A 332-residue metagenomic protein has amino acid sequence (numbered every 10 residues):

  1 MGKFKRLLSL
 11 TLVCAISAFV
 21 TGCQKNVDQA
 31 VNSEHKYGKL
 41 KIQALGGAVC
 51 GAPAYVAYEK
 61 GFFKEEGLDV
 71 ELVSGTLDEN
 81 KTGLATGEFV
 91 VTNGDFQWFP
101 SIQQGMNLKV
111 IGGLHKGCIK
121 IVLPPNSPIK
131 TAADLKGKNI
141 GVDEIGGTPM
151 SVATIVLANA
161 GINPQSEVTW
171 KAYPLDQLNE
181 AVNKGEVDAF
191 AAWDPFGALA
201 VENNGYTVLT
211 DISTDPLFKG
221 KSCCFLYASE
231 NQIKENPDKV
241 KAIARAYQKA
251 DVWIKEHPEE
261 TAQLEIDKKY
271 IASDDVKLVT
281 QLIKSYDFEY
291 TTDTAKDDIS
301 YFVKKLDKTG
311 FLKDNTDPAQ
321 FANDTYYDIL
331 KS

Functional and structural regions predicted by a protein language model:
M1-K39, L330-S332: Short, low-complexity disordered leader/linker segments with a strong preference for bacterial N-terminal type II
D28-Q165, T169-A172, D188-D194, V208-D211 (+1 more regions): Short, glycine-/small- and polar/acidic-enriched structural segments that line small-molecule recognition paths
A48, G75, D143, G147-T148 (+5 more regions): Soluble non-cytosolic domains of exported or imported proteins
G51, K81, A85, A132 (+11 more regions): Extracytoplasmic/secreted envelope proteins and their assembly/folding machinery, especially bacterial periplasmic
F96-W98, K171, D176-D267: Pocket-lining segment of extracytoplasmic ligand-binding domains
I233-K313: Secondary-structure end/capping motifs
K304-S332: Conserved C-terminal helix/tail region of periplasmic/extracytoplasmic solute-binding proteins
